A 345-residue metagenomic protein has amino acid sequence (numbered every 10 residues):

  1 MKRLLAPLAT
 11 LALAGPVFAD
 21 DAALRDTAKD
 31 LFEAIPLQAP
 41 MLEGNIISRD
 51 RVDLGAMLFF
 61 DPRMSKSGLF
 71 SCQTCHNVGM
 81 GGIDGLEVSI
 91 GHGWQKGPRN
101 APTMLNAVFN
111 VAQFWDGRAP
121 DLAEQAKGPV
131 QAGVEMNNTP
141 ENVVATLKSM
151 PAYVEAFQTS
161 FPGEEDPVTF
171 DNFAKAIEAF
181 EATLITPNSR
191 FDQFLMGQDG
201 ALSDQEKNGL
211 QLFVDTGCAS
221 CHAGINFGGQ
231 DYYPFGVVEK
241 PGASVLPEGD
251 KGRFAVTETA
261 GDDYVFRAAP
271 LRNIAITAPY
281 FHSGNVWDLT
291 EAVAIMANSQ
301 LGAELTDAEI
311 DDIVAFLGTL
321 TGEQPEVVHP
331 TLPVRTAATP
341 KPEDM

Functional and structural regions predicted by a protein language model:
K2-T10: Sec-dependent signal peptide recognition, specifically the positively charged N-region followed immediately by
A19-M345: Periplasmic c-type cytochrome electron-transfer domains
